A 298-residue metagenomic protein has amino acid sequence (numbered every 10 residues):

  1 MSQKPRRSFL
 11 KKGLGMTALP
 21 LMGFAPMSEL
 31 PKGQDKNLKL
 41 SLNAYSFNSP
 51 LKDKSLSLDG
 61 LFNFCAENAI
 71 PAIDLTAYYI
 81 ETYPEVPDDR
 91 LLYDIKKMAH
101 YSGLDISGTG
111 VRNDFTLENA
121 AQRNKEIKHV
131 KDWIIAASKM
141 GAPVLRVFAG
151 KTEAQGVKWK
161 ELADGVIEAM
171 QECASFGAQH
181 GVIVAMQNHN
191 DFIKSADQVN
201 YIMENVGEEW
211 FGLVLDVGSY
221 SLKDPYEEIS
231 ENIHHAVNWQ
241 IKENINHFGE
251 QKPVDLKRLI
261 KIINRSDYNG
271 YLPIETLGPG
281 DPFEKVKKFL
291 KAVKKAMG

Functional and structural regions predicted by a protein language model:
S2-A69, I193-G298: Histidine-acidic metal/acid-base catalytic patches
G13-P26, G60, L92-G108, D114-G212: Active-site acidic/histidine proton-transfer and metal-coordination neighborhood in alpha/beta enzyme cores
S49, Y79-Y83, F115-N119, E153-K158 (+2 more regions): A short acidic, helix-capping loop that chelates divalent metal ions and anchors anionic groups
I70, L104, A137, A142 (+2 more regions): A structural motif
D74, G108-G110, R146, Q240 (+1 more regions): Conserved beta-strand positions in the central sheet of alpha/beta enzyme cores
D74-D94, G150-E153: Glycine-rich, proline-tolerant flexible connector loops at the mouths of alpha/beta enzymes
A77-Y79, Q187-H189, L277: A short gly/proline-enriched turn/hairpin at secondary-structure junctions
Y83-L92, A120-R123, P282-K285: Metal-dependent catalytic neighborhoods of phosphoester/phosphodiester hydrolases
